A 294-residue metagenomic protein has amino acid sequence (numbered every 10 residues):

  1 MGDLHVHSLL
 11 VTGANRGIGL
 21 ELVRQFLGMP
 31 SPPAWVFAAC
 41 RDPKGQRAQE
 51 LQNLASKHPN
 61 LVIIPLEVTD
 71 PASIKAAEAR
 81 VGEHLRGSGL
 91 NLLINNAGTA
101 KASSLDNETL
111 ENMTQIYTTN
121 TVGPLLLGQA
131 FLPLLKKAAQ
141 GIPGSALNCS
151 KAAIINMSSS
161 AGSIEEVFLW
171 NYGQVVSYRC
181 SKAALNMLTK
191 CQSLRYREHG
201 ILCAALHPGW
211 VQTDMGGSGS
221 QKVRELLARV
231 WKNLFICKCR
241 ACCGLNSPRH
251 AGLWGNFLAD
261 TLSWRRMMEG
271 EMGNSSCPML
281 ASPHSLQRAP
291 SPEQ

Functional and structural regions predicted by a protein language model:
T12, S88-G98, N120, N156-S159 (+1 more regions): Rossmann-fold scaffold of SDR-type NAD(P)-dependent oxidoreductases
T12-N15, G19-R24: N-terminal Rossmann NAD(P)H-binding glycine-rich loop of SDR-like oxidoreductase domains
L27-A48: Conserved glycine-rich Rossmann-like NAD(P)H-binding loop of the short-chain dehydrogenase/reductase
G45, P65-A79, L110: The beta1-alpha1 cofactor-binding region of Rossmann-like NAD(H)/NADP(H)-dependent oxidoreductases
H58-V62, R80-N95, K101: A glycine-rich helix->loop->beta "capping" turn within Rossmann-like NAD(P)(H)-dependent oxidoreductase domains
S73-A76, G123-A130: Conserved mid-core alpha-helix of short-chain dehydrogenase/reductase
G98-V122, L132-E198, S220: Catalytic loop of short-chain dehydrogenase/reductase
E198, A205, T213, G217-Q294: C-terminal helical subdomain
